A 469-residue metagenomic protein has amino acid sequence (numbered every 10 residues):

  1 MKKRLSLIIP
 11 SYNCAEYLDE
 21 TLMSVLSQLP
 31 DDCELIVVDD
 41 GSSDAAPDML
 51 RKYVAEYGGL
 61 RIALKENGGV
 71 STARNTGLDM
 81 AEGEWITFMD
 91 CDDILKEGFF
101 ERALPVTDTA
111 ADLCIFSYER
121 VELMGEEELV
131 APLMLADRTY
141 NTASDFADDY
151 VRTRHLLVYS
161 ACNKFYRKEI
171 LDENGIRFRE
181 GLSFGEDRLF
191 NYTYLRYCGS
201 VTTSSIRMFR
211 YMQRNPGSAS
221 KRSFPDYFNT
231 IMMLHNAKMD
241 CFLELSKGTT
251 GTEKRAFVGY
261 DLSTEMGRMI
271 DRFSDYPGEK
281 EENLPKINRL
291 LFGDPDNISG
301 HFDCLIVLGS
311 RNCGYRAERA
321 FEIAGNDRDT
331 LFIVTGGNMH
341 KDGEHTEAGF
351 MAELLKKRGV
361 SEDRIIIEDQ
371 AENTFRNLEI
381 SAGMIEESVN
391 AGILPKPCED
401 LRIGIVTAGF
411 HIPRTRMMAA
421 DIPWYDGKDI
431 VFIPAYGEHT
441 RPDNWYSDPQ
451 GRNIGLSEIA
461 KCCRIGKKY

Functional and structural regions predicted by a protein language model:
M23-D32: Short, acidic, metal-binding catalytic loop of nucleotide-sugar glycosyltransferases
S24, D39-D48: A conserved acidic beta->alpha catalytic loop
C33-G41, R61-E66, C91, V334: Short beta-strand/loop segment that forms part of the nucleotide-sugar
K65-A81, N377: Glycine-rich, basic loop-to-helix element that forms the pyrophosphate-binding segment of sugar-nucleotide handling
I86: Short aromatic/hydrophobic "clamp" motif used to bind/position activated sugar donors
C91-S204, F209-F228, L245, T250: Donor-binding/catalytic cores of nucleotide-activated saccharide and glycerol-phosphate transferases/polymerases
T203, R210-K280: C-terminal subregions of glycosyltransferases and related glycan-biosynthesis enzymes
N283-I454: A structural signal for short, hydrophobic/glycine-enriched beta-strand patches
